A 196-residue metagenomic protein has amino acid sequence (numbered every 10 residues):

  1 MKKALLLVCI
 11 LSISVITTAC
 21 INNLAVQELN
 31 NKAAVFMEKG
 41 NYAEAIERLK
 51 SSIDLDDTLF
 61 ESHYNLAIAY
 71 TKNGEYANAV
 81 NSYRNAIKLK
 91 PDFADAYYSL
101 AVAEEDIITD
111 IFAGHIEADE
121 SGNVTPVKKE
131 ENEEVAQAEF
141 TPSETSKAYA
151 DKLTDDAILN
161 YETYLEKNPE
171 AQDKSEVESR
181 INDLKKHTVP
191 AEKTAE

Functional and structural regions predicted by a protein language model:
N31, N65, S99, V177-R180: Canonical tetratricopeptide repeat
S52, N85-A86, Y164: Canonical positions in the second alpha-helix
E117-E196: Terminal, low-structured helical/coil segments at or just beyond the last alpha-helical repeat
